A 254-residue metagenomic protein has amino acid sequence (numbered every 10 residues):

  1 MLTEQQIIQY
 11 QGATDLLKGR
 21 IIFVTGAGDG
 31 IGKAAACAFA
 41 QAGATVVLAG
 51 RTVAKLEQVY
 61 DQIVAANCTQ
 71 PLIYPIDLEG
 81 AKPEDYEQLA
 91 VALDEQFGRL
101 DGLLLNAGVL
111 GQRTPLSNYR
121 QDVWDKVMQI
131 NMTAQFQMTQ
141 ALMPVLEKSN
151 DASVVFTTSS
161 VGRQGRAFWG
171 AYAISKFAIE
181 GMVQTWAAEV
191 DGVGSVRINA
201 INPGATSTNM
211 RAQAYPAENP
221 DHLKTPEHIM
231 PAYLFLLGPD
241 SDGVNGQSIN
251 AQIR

Functional and structural regions predicted by a protein language model:
L2-I7, V196, A200-I201, T208 (+1 more regions): C-terminal helical subdomain
I21, G28-G30: Conserved glycine-rich cofactor-binding loop
A44-V59: Conserved glycine-rich Rossmann-like NAD(P)H-binding loop of the short-chain dehydrogenase/reductase
L89, T114-L116, R120-D125: Substrate-binding pocket helix/loop in short-chain dehydrogenase/reductase
T139, S175: Active-site helix of classical SDR
S159: Residue(s) in the substrate-gating loop at a strand-loop-helix junction that position the organic substrate next
Q164, T185-V196: Active-site-adjacent segment of SDR/Rossmann-fold oxidoreductases
